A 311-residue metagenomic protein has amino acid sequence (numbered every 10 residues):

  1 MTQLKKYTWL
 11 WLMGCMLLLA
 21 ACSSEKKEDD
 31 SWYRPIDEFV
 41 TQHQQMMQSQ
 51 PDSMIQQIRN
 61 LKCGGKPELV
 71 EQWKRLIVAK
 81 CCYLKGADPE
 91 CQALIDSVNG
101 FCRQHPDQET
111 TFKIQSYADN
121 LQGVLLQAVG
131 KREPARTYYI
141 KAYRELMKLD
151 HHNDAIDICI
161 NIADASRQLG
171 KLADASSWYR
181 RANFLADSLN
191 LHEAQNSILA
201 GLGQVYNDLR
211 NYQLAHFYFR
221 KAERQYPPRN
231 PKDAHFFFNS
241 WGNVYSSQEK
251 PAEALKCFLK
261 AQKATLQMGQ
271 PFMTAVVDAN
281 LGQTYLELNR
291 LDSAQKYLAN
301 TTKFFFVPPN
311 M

Functional and structural regions predicted by a protein language model:
T2-W11: Bacterial N-terminal signal peptides that target proteins for export
L10-A20: Bacterial N-terminal signal peptides
C22-M311: A "functional boundary" signal
